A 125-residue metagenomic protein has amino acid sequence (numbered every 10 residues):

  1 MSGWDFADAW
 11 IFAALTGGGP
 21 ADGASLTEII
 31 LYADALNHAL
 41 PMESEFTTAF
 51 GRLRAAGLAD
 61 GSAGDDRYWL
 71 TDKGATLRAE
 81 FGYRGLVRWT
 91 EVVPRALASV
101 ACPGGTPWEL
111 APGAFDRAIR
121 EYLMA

Functional and structural regions predicted by a protein language model:
M1-G23: Short alpha-helical segments that sit at the start of domains
A21-A33: Short acidic, hydrophobic short linear motifs in intrinsically disordered regions
L31-E43, E80: Short helix-coil junctions and helix-kink-helix linkers
A39-A55: Short amphipathic alpha-helical interaction segments
R54-G64: A short, conserved structural fragment
D66-T71: Minor-groove-contacting beta-hairpin "wing" of winged helix-turn-helix DNA-binding domains
K73-P107: Short, amphipathic alpha-helical interaction segments positioned at domain boundaries
L97-A125: Glycine-rich, aromatic-bearing surface loops/beta-hairpins
